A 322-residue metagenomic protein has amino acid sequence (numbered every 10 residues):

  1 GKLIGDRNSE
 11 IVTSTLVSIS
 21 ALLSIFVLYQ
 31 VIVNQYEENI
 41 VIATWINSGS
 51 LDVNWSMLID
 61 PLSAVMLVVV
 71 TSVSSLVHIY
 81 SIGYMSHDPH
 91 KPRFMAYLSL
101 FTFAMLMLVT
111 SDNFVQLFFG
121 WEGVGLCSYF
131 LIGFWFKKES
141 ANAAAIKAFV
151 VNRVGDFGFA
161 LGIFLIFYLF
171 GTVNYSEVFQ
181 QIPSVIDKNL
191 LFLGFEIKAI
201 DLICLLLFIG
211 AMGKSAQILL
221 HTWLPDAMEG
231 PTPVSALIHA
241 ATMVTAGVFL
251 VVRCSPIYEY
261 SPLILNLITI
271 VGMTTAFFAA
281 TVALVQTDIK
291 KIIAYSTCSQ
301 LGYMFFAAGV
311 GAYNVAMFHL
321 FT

Functional and structural regions predicted by a protein language model:
G1-T322: ...captures the hydrophobic TM-helix bundle architecture rather than a specific catalytic motif, and can also fire on
